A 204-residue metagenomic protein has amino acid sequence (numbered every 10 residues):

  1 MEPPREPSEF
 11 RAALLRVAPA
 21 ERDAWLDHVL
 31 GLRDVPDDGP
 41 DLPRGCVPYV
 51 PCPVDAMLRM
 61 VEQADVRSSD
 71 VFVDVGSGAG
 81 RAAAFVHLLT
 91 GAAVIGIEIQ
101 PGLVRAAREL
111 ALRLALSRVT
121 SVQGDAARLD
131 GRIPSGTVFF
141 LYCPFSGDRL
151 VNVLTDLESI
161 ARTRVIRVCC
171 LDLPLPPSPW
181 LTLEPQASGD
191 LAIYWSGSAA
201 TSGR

Functional and structural regions predicted by a protein language model:
M1-R67: S-adenosyl-L-methionine
S69-G76: Conserved class I S-adenosyl-L-methionine
G80-A84: Glycine-rich SAM-binding Motif I of class I
A93-E98: Conserved SAM-binding motif I beta-strand of class I
A107-R108: Conserved SAM-binding loop
L116-D125: Conserved SAM-binding strand-loop segment of SAM-dependent methyltransferases
T137-D148: A short SAM/SAH-binding and catalytic strip from SAM-dependent methyltransferases
G147-A200: C-terminal substrate-binding/active-site "lid" region of AdoMet-derived donor-dependent transferases
